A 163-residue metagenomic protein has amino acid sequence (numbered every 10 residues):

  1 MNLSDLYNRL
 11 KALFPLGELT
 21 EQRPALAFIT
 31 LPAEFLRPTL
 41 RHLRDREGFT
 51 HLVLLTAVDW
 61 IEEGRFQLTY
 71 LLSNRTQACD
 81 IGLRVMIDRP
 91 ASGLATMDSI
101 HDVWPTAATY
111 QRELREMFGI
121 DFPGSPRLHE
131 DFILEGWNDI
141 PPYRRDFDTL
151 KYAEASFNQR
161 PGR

Functional and structural regions predicted by a protein language model:
M1-R163: Terminal low-complexity/charged segments
